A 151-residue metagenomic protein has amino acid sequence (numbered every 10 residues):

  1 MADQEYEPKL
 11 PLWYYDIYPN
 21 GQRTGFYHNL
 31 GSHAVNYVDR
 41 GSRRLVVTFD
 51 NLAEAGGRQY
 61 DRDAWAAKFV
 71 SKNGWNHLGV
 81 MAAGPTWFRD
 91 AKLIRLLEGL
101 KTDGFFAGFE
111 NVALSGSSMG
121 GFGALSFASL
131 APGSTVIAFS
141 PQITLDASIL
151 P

Functional and structural regions predicted by a protein language model:
Q4-N73: Short, surface-exposed "cap/lid" segments of acyl-processing enzymes
L45-V47, N76-V80, A113, T135-I137: Hydrophobic/aromatic beta-strand patches that form the interior of the parallel beta-sheet core in alpha/beta enzyme
V70-G84: Conserved alpha/beta-hydrolase
W87-A107: Alpha/beta-hydrolase active-site loop
F106-S118: Alpha/beta-hydrolase fold nucleophile elbow
G116-A128: Glycine-rich nucleophile elbow surrounding the catalytic serine of serine-hydrolase chemistry
S126-V136: Conserved hydrolase catalytic core segment
A138-I149: Active-site nucleophile loop of the alpha/beta-hydrolase fold
